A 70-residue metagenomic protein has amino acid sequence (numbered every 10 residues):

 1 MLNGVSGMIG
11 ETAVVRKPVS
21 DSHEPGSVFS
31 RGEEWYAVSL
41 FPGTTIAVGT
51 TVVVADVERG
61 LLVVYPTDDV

Functional and structural regions predicted by a protein language model:
M1-S6: N-terminal signal-anchor transmembrane helix
G7-V70: Terminal membrane-proximal soluble interaction domains of membrane-associated proteins
